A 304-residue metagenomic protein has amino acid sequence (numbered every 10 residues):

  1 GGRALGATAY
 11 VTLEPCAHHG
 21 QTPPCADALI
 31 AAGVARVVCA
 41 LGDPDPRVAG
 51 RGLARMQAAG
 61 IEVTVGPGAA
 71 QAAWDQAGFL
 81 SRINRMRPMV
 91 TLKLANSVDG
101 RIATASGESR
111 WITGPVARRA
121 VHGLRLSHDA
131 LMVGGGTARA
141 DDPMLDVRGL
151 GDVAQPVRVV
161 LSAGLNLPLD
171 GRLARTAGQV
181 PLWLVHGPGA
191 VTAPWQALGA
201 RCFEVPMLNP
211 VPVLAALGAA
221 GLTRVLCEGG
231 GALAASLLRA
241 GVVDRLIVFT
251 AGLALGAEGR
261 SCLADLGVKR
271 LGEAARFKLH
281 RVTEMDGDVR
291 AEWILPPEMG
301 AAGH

Functional and structural regions predicted by a protein language model:
G1-Q71, V157, W183, P188 (+1 more regions): Zn2+-dependent cytidine deaminase-like catalytic core
G2, S81-T223, A232-A235, M299 (+1 more regions): Active-site ligand-binding patch in enzyme domains
C16, M56, G100, G134 (+5 more regions): Residue-level signal for inorganic ion chemistry
R36-V37, A130, R224, D244-R245: Residues at the N-termini of beta-strands
L41-D45, G68, A163-L165, G187-G189 (+2 more regions): Short, acidic/turn-prone active-site loops that include or flank metal/cofactor- and phosphate-binding residues
G189, D265-H304: Conserved histidine-centered catalytic loops in small-molecule metabolism enzymes
L222-V225, G229, A234, R239-A240 (+1 more regions): Helical hairpin unit composed of two closely spaced alpha helices linked by a short loop
R239-F277: Flexible, gly/pro- and Lys/Arg-enriched active-site loops
